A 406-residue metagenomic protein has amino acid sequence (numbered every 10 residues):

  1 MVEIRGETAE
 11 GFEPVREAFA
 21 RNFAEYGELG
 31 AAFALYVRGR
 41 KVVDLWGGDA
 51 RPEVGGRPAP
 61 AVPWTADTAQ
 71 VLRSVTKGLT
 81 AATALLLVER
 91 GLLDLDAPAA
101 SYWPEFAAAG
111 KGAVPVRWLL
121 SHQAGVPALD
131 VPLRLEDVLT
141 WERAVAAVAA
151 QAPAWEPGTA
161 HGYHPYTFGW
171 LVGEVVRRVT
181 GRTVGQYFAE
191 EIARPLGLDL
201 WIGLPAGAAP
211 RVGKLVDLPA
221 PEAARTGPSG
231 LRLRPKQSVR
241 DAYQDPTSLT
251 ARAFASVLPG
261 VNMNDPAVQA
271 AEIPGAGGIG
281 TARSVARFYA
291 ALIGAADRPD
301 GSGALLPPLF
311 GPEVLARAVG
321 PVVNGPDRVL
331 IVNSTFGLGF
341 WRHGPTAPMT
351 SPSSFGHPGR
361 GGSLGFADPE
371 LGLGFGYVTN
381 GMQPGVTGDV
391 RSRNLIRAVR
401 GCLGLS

Functional and structural regions predicted by a protein language model:
M1-P52, D67, A160, R177-G185 (+3 more regions): Catalytic loop of the DD-peptidase/beta-lactamase superfamily, centered on the K-T-G motif and neighboring
E13, G78-A82, A97, V114-R117 (+4 more regions): A structural signal for well-ordered alpha-helical segments within the folded catalytic domains of diverse enzymes
A20, A124, A149-P153, G173 (+1 more regions): Amphipathic, well-packed alpha-helical segments that form the structural scaffold of globular domains
V54, A61-V62: Aromatic- and Gly/Pro-rich amphipathic surface segment
P58-A59, V145-A154, L258-V268: The feature captures the short pre-catalytic strand/loop hairpin that immediately precedes and shapes the active-site
A66, V71-V75, L79, L87-V131 (+4 more regions): Active-site helix/loop module of the DD-peptidase/beta-lactamase fold, centered on the serine-lysine SxxK catalytic
T159-T167: Cytochrome P450
